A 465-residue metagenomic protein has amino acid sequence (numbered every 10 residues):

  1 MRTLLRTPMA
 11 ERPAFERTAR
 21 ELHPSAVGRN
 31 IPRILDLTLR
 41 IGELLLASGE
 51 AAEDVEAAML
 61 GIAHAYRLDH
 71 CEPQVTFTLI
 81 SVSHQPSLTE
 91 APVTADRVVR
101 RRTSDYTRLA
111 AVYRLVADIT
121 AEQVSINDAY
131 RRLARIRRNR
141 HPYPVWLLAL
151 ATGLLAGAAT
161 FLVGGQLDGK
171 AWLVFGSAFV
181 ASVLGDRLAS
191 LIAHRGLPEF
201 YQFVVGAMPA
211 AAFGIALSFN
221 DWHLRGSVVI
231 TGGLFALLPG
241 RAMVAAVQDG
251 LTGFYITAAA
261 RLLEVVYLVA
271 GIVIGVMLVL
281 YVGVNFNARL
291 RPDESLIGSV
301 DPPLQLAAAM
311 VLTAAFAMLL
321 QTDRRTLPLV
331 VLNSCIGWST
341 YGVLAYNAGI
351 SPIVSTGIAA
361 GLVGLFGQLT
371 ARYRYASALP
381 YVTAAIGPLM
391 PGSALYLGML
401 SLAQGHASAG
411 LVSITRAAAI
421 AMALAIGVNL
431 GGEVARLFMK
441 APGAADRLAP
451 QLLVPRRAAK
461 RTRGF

Functional and structural regions predicted by a protein language model:
M1-D128: Soluble N-terminal domains of membrane-associated systems
A95-A178: Hydrophobic alpha-helical hairpins/lids featuring a short glycine-rich hinge
D128-H141, L155-K170, G185-L197, N285-I297 (+3 more regions): Short juxtamembrane and helix-loop transition motifs at transmembrane-helix boundaries in membrane proteins
H141-A246, L319-L320, R324: Core alpha-helical transmembrane segments of integral membrane proteins
W146-A151, W172-F179, Y201-V205, T231 (+8 more regions): Hydrophobic alpha-helical transmembrane segments
A159-V163, L184-I192, P209, F213-D221 (+8 more regions): Alpha-helical membrane-inserting segments
I230, A245-Q248, G253-V269, G298-L304 (+1 more regions): C-terminal transmembrane helix-loop-helix hairpin of multi-pass membrane proteins
A236-V244, A260-I353: Generic multipass alpha-helical transmembrane bundles of integral membrane proteins
